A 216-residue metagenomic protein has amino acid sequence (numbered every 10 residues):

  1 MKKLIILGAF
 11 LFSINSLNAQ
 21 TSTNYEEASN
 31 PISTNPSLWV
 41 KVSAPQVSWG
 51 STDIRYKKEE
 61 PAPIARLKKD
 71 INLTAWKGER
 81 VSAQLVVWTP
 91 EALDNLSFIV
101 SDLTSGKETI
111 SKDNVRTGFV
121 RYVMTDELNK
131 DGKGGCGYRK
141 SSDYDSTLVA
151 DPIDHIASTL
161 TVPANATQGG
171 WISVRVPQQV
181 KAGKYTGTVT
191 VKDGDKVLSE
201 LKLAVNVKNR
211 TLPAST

Functional and structural regions predicted by a protein language model:
L4-S13: Sec-dependent N-terminal signal peptides
T21-L67, P90-I172: Surface-exposed binding patches on compact interaction domains or structured appendages
D70-T74: Short beta-strand segments of immunoglobulin-like
A75-G78, P163-T167, A182-G183: Solvent-exposed, conformationally flexible loop/turn segments
S82-W88, S173-R175: Short edge beta-strand/loop segments characteristic of extracellular beta-sandwich folds
L85, G183-D193: A short beta-strand micro-motif common to beta-rich folds, especially ectodomain repeats
P90-A92, R175-A182: Short, surface-exposed loop/turn segments at beta-strand-coil junctions that are enriched for proline with nearby
V197-T216: An acidic-aromatic substrate-binding cleft motif
